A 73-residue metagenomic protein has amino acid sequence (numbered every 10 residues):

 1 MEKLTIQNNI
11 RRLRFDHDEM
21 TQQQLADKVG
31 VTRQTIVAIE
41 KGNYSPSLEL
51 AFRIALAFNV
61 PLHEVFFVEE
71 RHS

Functional and structural regions predicted by a protein language model:
M1-H17: A short, Lys/Arg-rich alpha-helix, primarily the initiator
N8, E19-M20, P46-E49: Residue-level signal for the short linker/turn that defines the boundary of a DNA-recognition helix
F15-D16, D27, L56: Alpha-helical residues within the helix-turn-helix
E19-A38: Short alpha-helical DNA-recognition segment
N43-R53, H72: Short, basic-rich loop-to-helix N-cap that marks the start of a DNA-contacting helix
E49-E64: DNA major-groove recognition helix of helix-turn-helix/homeodomain DNA-binding modules
F67-S73: Short, charged recognition helix plus adjacent turn of helix-turn-helix-like nucleic-acid-binding domains
